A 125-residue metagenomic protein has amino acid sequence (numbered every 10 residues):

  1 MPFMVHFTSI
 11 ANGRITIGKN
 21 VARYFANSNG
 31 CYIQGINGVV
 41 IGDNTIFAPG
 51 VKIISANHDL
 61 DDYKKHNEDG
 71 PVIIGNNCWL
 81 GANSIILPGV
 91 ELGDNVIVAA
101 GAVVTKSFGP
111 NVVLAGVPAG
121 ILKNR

Functional and structural regions predicted by a protein language model:
M1-S55, L60, N76, K123: Domain-scale signature associated with acetyltransferase and cell-envelope carbohydrate enzymes
P49-G50, I54-A56, L60-G70, N76 (+1 more regions): Glycine-rich hexapeptide-repeat left-handed beta-helix
